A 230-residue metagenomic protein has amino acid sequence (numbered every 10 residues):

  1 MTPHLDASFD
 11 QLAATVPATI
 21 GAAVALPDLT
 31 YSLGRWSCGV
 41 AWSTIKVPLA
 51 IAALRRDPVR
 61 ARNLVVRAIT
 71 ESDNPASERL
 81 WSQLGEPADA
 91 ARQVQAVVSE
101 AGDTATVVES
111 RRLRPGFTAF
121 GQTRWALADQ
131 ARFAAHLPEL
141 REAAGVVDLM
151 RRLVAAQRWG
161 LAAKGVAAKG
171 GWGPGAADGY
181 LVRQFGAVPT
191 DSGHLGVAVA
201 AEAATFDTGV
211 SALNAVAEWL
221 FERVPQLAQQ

Functional and structural regions predicted by a protein language model:
M1, G34-G39, L64-R67, E78-G85 (+2 more regions): Second-shell loop/turn segments in exported
M1-Q11, V16, P138-V154, G175-Q230: Structured C-terminal helix/loop/strand segments within mature extracytoplasmic catalytic/sensor domains
P17-C38, L54: Short, conserved catalytic-motif segment at the N-terminal edge
I20-A23, R60-V65, L80-Q83, T106-R112 (+1 more regions): Surface-exposed patches in mature extracellular/periplasmic domains of secreted proteins
C38-P58, A68, V197: Active-site SXXK
R55-R67, S72, A90: Short, well-structured active-site flanking segments
W81-R141: Mid-domain, small-residue-enriched loop/turn segments at the edges of structured enzyme/sensor domains
L127, R132-P174: Conserved active-site loop region of the serine DD-peptidase/beta-lactamase
